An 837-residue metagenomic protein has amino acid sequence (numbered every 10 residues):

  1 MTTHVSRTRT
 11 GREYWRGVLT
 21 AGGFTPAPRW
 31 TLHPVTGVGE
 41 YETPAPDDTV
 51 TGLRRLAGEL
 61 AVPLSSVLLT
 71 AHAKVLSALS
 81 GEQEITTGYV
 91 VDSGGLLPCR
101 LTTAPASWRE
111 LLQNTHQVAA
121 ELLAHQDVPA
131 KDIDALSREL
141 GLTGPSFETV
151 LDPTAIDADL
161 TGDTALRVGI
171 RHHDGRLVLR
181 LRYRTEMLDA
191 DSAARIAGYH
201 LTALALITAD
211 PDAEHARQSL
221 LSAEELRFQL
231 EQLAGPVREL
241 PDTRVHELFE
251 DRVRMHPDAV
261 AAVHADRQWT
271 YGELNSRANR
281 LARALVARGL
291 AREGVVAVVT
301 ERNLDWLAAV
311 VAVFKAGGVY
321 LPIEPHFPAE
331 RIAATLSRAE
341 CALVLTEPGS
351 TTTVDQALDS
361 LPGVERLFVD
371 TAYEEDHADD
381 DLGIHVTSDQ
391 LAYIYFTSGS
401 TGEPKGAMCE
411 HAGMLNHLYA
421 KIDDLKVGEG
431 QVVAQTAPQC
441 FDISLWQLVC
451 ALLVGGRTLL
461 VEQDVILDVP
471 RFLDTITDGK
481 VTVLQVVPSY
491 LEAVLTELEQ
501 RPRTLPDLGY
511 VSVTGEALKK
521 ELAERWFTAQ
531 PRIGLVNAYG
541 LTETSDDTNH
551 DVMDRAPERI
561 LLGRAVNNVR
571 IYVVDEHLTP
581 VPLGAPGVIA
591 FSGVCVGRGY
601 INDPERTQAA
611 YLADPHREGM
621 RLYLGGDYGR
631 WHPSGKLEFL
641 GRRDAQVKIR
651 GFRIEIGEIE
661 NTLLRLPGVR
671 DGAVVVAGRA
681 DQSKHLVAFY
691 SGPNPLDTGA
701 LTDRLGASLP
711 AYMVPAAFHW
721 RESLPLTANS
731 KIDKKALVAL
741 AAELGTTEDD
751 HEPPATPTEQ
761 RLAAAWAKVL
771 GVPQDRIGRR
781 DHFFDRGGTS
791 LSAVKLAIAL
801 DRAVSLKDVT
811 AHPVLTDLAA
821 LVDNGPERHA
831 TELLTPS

Functional and structural regions predicted by a protein language model:
M1-V38, A106, Q113, Q126 (+10 more regions): Short amphipathic alpha-helices and their capping loops
T2-R12, G39, A57-L69, L79-D163 (+12 more regions): His-Asp-centered acyl/peptidyl-transfer active-site segments
T8-Y14, T36-R55, R109-Q113, L160-G175 (+10 more regions): AMP-binding/adenylate-forming domain of the ANL superfamily
S65, Q83-V90, W108, L160-L220 (+3 more regions): Extended, hydrophobic beta-loop-alpha segments that form or line the acyl/peptidyl-thioester binding and transfer paths
P129, R138, V178, V344-I384 (+7 more regions): AMP-dependent adenylate-forming
A165, D305-V311, G318-S337, G349 (+6 more regions): Motif- and composition-driven signal specific to adenylation
H256-Q268, R288-V295, L640-A645, G668-V674 (+4 more regions): Phosphopantetheine carrier-protein modules
E340-A342, P725-S837: Phosphopantetheine-dependent thiolation modules in NRPS/PKS and related acyl-activating systems
